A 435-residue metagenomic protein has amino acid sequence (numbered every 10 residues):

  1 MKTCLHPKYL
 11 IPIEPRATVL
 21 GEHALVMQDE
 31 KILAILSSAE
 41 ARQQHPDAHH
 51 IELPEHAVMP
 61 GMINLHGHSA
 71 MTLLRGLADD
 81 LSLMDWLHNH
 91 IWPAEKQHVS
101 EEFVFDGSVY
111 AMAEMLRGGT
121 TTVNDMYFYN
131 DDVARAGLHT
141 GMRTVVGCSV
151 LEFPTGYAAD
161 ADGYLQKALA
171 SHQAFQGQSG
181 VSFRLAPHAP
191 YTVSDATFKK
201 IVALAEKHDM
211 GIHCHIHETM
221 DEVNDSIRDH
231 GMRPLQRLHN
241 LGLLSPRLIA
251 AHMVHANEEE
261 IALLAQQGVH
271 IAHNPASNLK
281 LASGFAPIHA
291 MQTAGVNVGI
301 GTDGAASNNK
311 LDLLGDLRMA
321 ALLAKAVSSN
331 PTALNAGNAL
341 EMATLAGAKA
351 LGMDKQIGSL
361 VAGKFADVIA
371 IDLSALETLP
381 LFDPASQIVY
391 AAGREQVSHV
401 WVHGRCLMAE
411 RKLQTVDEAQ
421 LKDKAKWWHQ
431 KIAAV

Functional and structural regions predicted by a protein language model:
M1-H23, Q28-L33, Q44, E341-V435: Active-site microenvironment of metallo-dependent hydrolases
T3-H6, Q43-W86, V109, A113-R117: Replace "His-x-His-based motif
I63-A70, H213-H215, H252, D303: Histidine-centered divalent metal-coordination motifs
L73-D106, R143-D162, M220-R247, Q267-H270 (+1 more regions): Active-site gating loops and adjacent loop-to-helix segments of metal-dependent hydrolytic enzymes
R75-M142, Y164-G177, K426-A434: Alpha-helical scaffold segments that flank or form the walls of functional sites
D132-V254, E259: Metal-coordinating catalytic core of metallo-dependent amide/deamination hydrolases
N240-R247, H289-A375, A391-A392: His/Asp/Glu-enriched, well-ordered alpha-helical/loop segment that forms or immediately abuts the divalent-metal
E259, K280-A282: Helical hairpin unit composed of two closely spaced alpha helices linked by a short loop
